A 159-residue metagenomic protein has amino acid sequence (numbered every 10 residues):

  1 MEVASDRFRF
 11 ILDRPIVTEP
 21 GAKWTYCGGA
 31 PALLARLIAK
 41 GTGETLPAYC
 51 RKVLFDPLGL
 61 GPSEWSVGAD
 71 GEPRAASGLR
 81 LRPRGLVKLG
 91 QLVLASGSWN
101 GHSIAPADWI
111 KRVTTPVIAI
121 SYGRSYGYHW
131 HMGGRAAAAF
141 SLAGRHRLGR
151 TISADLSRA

Functional and structural regions predicted by a protein language model:
M1-S77: Catalytic-site signature segments of enzymes, centered on catalytic residues
A30-L37, S77-W99, T151-A159: Active-site-proximal alpha-helical segments within enzyme catalytic domains
D56, K88-Q91, K111, T115: Generic alpha-helical structural context detector
P62-E64, A107, K111-R158: Active-site Gly/Thr loop motif
W65-A76, S96-A119: A beta-strand-loop signature enriched in Asp, Gly, Thr, and Trp that corresponds to the sialidase/neuraminidase Asp-box
D70-L81, H131-A138: Carbohydrate-binding/catalytic loop surfaces
